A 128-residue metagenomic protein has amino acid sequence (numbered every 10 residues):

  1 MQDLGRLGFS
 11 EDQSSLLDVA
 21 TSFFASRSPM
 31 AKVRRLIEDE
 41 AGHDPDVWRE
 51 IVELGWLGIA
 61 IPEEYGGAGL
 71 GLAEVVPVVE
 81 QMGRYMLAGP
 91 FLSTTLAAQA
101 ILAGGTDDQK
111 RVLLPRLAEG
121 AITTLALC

Functional and structural regions predicted by a protein language model:
M1-D12: Intrinsic disorder at enzyme termini
G5, V19-A20, I61, L87: A general marker of short, structured functional hotspots
D12-S22: A non-catalytic, amphipathic alpha-helix used as a structural packing/dimerization or gating element in enzyme scaffolds
A25-C128: Glycine-rich flavin
